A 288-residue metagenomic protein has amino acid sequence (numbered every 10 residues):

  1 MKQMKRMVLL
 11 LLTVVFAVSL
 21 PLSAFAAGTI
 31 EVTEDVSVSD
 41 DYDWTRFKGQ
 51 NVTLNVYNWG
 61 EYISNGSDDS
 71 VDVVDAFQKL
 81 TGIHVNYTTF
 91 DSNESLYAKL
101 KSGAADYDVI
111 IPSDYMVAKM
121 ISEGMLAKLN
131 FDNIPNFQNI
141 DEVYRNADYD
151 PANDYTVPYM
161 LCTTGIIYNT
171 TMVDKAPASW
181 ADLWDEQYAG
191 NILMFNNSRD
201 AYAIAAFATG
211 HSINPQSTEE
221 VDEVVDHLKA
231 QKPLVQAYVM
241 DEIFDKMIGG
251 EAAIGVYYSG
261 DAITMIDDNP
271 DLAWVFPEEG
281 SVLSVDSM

Functional and structural regions predicted by a protein language model:
Q3-F25: Sec-dependent N-terminal signal peptides of Gram-positive bacterial secreted proteins and lipoproteins
G28-K119: Early extracytoplasmic/lumenal segment of secretory-pathway proteins
Y42-T45, D154, W274-E278: Short beta-strand/turn micro-motifs at beta-sheet edges
K48-G49, P158-M160, E279-V282: Short, flexible turn/loop "capping" segments at secondary-structure junctions
V52-L54, T164, S284-M288: Short amphipathic alpha-helical segments
N55-S70, A105-E251: Extracytoplasmic ligand-binding site segments that recognize negatively charged/polar headgroups
V85-Y87, I192, W274: Generic structural signal for residues in well-ordered beta-strands
L234-M288: Extracytoplasmic/periplasmic substrate-binding proteins
